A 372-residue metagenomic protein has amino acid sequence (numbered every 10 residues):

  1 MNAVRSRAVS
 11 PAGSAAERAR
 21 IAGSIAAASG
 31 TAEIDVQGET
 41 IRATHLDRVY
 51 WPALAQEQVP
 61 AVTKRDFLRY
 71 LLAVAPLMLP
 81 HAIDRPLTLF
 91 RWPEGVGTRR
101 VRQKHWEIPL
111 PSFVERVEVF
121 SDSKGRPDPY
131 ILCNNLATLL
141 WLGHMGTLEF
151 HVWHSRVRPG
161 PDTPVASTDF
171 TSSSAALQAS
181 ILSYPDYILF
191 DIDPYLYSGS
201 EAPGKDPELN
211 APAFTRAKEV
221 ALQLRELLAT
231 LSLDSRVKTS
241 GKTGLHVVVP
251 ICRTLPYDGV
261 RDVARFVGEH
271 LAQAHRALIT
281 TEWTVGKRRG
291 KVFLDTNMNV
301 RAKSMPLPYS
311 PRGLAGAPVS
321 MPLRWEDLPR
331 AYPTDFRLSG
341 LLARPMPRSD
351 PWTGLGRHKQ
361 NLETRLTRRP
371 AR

Functional and structural regions predicted by a protein language model:
N2-R69, L79, G143-L148, W153-Y187 (+3 more regions): C-terminal accessory nucleic-acid interaction domains of nucleic acid-metabolism proteins
L87-T88, R365: Amphipathic alpha-helical blocks
F90-W92, S235-G241, E282-G286: Short beta-strand
V96-D169, I188, P194: Basic, low-complexity intrinsically disordered segments
R225-T239: Active-site palm subdomain of RNA-directed nucleic acid polymerases
V237-S240, P256, L271-A272: Conserved nucleotide-cofactor-binding alpha/beta core module
T239-V249: Short, conserved phosphate-binding/catalytic loop or strand-edge motifs used in phosphoryl-/nucleotidyl-transfer
V248-V260: Catalytic palm subdomain of template-directed nucleic-acid polymerases, centered on the conserved carboxylate motif
